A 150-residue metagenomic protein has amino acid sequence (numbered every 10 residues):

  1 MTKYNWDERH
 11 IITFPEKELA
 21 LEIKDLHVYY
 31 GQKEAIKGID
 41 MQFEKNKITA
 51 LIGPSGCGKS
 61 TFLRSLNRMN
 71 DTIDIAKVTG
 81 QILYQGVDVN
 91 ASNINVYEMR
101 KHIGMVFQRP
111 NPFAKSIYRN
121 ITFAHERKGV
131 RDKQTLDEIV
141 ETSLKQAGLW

Functional and structural regions predicted by a protein language model:
M1-H27: ABC-family P-loop ATPase nucleotide-binding domain
L21, I36-G38: Conserved structural motif at the start of ABC-family nucleotide-binding domains
T49-A50, M105: Short beta-strand immediately N-terminal to the Walker A/P-loop
I52-S55: The feature captures the beta-strand-to-loop junction immediately N-terminal to the Walker
N67, Y118-E126, D137, E141: Short helical segment in ABC ATPase nucleotide-binding domains corresponding to the A-loop/adjacent helical element
I73-D74, P110-R119: Conserved catalytic motifs of ABC-family nucleotide-binding domains
I75-K77, D88-G104, R127, K133: ABC ATPase NBD coupling module
Q81-D88, K133-W150: Conserved ABC ATPase "signature" region
